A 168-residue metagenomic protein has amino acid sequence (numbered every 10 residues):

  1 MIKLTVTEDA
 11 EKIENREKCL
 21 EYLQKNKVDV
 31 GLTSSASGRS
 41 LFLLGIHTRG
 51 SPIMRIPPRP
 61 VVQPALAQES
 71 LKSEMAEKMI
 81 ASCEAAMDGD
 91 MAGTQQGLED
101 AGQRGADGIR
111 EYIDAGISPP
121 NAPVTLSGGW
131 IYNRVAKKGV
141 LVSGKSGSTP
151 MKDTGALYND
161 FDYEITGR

Functional and structural regions predicted by a protein language model:
M1-R168: Short, Lys/Arg-rich flexible segments
